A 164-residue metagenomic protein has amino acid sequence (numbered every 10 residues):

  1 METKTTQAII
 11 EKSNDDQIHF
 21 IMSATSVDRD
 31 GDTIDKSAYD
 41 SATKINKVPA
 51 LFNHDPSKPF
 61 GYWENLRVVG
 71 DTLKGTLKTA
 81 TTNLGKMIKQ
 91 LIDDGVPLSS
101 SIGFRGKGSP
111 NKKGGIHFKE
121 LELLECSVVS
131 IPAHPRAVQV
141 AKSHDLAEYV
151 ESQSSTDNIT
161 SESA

Functional and structural regions predicted by a protein language model:
M1-I45, D157-I159, A164: Polar/acidic, low-complexity leader/linker segments enriched in S/T/G and N/D
I9-K12, Q17-F20, P49, E64-T160: Residue microenvironments linked to proteolytic maturation and disulfide-stabilized extracellular modules
T25, D55, I131: Residues that form or immediately flank small-molecule/cofactor binding pockets and catalytic motifs
V27, P56-S57, A80-N83: Short, charged/polar surface micro-motifs in flexible loops or helix N-caps
D28-R29, S57-F60, S109-P110: Flexible loop/turn segments at secondary-structure boundaries
I34-D35, Y39-V68: SsDNA-processing nucleotidyl-transfer enzymes
